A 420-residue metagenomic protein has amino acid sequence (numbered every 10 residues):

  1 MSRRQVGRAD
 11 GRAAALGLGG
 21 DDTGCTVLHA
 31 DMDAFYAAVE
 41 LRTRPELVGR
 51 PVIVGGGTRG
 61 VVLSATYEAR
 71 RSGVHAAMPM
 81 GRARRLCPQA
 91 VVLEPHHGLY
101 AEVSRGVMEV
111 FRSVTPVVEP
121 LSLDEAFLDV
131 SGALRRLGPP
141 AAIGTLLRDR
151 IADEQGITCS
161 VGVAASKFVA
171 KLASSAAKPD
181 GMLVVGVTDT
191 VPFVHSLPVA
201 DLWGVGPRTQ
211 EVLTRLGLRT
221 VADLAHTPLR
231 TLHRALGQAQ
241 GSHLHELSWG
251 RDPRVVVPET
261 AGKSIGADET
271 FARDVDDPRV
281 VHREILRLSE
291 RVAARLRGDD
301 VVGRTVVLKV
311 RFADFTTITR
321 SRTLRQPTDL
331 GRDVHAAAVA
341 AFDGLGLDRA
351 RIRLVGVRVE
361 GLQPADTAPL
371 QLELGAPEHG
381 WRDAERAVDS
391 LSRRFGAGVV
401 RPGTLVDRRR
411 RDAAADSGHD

Functional and structural regions predicted by a protein language model:
M1-H243, R254-V256, A294, G375-D420: Gly/Gly-Pro- and Ser/Thr-rich, intrinsically disordered tail segments characteristic of DNA damage-repair and tolerance
F35, T58-V61, A313-T317, L362-A365: Short, charged/polar surface micro-motifs in flexible loops or helix N-caps
V92, T316-S321, T367-P369: Short small-residue beta-strand/loop micro-motif enriched in glycine and branched aliphatics
L121-E125, A164-K167, V301-T305, A350-L354: Short Gly/Ser/Thr- and Asp/Glu-enriched loop/turn motifs at secondary-structure junctions
V194, D201, T209-I352: DNA-contacting surface of Y-family translesion DNA polymerases
L308, V357, G396: Hydrophobic, well-ordered secondary-structure elements that form the walls of internal hydrophobic environments
T328-R393: C-terminal hydrophobic structural anchor segments that stabilize assembly/packing rather than catalytic chemistry
